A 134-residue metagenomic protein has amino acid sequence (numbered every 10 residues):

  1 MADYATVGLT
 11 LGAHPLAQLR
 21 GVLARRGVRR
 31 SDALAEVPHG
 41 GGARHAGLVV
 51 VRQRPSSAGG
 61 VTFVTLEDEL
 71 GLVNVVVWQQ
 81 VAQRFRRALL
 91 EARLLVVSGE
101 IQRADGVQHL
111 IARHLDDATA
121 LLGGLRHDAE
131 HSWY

Functional and structural regions predicted by a protein language model:
M1-Y134: Noncatalytic, beta-rich nucleic-acid-contacting surfaces in large DNA/RNA-processing enzymes
